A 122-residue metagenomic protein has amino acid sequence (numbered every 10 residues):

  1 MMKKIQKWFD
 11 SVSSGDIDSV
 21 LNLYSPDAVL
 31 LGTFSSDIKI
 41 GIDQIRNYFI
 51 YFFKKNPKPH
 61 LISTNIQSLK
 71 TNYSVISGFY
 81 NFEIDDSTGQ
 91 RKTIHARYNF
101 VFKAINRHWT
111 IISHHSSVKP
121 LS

Functional and structural regions predicted by a protein language model:
M1-D27: Short, low-complexity N-terminal intrinsically disordered segments enriched in polar/charged residues
K4, D16, Y48-F49, Y98: Hydrophobic alpha-helical segments typical of transmembrane helices and their membrane-interface/capping positions
I17-N72, F79, T93: A solvent-exposed, acidic/Ser-Thr-rich amphipathic alpha-helical stretch
D27, I84, V118-P120: Feature marks short, surface-exposed loop/turn motifs that line or immediately flank catalytic pockets and channel
G78-D85: Generic short beta-strand segments
T88-G89: Outer-membrane beta-barrel domain signature
H95-S122: Short beta-strand edge/turn micro-motifs at domain boundaries
